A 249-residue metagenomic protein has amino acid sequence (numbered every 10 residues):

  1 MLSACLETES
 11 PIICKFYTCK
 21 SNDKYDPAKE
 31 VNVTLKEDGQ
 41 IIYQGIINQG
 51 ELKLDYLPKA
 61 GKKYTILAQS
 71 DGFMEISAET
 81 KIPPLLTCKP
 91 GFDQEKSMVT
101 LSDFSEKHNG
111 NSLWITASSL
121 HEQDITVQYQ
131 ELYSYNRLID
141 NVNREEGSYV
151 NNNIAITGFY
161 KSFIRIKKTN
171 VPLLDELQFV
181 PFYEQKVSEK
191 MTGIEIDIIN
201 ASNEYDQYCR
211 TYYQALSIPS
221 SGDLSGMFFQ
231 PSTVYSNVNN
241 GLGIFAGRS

Functional and structural regions predicted by a protein language model:
M1-S249: A sequence/structural signal for flexible, mid-protein segments enriched in small/helix-disrupting residues
